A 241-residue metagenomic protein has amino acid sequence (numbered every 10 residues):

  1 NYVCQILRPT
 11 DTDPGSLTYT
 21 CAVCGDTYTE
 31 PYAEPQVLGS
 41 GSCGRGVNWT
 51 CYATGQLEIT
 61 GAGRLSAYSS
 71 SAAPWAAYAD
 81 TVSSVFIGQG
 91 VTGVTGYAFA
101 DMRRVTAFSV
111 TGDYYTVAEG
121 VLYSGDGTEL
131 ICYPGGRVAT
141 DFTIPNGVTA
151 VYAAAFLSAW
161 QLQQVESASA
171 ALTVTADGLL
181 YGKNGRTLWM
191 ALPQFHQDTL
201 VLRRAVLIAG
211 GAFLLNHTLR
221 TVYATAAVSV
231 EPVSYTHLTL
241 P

Functional and structural regions predicted by a protein language model:
N1-P9, V47-T50, V117, Y123 (+3 more regions): Generic structural motif
N1-Q36, I144-G147, R204: Extracellular modular ligand-binding repeats in secreted and cell-surface proteins
Y19, G41-C43, L122, L180-Y181: Short acidic-hydrophobic surface loop/beta-edge motif
V37-A53, L57: GGW-centered surface loops in extracellular recognition modules
R45, S66-A67: Domain-level representation of secreted and single-pass membrane ectodomains enriched in extracellular protease systems
G55-G63, A79-G93, M102-A150, A159-G178 (+4 more regions): Structural signature of tandem-repeat unit edges
A67-A76, Y97-A98: A composition-driven surface/loop motif
